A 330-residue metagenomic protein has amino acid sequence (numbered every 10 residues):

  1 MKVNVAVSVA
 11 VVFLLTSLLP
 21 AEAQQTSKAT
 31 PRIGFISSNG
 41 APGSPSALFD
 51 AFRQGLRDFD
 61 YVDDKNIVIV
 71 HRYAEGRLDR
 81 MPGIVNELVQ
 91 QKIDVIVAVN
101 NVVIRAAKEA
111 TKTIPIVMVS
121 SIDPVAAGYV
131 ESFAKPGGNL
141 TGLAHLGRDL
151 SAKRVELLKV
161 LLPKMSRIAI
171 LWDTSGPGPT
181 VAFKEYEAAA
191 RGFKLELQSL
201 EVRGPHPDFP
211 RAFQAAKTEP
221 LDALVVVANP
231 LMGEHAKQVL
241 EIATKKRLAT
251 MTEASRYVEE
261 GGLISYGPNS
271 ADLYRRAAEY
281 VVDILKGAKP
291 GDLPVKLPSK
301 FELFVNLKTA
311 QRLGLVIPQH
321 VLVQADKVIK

Functional and structural regions predicted by a protein language model:
M1-K330: Short hydrophobic alpha-helices and adjacent helix-cap/hinge residues
